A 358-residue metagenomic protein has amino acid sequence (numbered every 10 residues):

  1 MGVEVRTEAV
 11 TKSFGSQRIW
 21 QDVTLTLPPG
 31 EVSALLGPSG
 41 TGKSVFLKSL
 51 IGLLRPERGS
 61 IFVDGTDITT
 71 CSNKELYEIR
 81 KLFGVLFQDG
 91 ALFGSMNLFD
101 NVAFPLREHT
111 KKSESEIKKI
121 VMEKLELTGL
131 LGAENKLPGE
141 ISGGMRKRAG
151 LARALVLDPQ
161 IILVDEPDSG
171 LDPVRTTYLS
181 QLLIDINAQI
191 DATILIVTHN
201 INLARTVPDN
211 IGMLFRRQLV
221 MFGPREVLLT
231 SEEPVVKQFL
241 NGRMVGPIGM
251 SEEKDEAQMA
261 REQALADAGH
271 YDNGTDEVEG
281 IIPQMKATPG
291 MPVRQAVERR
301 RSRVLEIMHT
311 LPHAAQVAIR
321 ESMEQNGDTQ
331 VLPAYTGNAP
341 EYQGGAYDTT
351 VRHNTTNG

Functional and structural regions predicted by a protein language model:
I51: Helix-to-loop junction immediately C-terminal to a conserved catalytic motif
T66-D67, E114-G132: Conserved ABC ATPase "signature" region
L137-I141, M145: Conserved ABC ATPase signature
V156-Q160: A short, proline-enriched helix->beta-strand linker immediately N-terminal to the Walker B motif in ABC-type P-loop
I162-D165: Catalytic Walker B motif of ABC-type/P-loop ATPase nucleotide-binding domains
